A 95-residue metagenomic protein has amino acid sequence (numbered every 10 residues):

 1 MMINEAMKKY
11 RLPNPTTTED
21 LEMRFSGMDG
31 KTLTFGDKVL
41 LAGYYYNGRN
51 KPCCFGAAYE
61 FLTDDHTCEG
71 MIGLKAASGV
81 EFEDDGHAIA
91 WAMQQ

Functional and structural regions predicted by a protein language model:
M1-K8, L12, M93-Q95: Short intrinsically disordered terminal tails
K8, D20-L21, G36, M93: Intrinsically disordered and other compositionally biased segments
L21-H87: Acidic, low-complexity, intrinsically disordered interaction modules
